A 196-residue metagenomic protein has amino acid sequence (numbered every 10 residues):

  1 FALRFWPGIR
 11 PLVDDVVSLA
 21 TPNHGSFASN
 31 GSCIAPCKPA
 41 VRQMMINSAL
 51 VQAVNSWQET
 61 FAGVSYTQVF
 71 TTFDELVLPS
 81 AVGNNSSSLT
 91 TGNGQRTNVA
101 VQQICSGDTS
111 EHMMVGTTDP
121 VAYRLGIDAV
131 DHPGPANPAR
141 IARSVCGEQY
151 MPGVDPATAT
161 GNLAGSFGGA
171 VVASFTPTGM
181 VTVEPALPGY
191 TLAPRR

Functional and structural regions predicted by a protein language model:
F1-T60, L76: Serine-dependent carboxylesterase/thioesterase catalytic core of lipase-like alpha/beta-hydrolase/SGNH enzymes
A62-R196: C-terminal catalytic-base region of ester-bond hydrolases, centering on the histidine of the charge-relay
